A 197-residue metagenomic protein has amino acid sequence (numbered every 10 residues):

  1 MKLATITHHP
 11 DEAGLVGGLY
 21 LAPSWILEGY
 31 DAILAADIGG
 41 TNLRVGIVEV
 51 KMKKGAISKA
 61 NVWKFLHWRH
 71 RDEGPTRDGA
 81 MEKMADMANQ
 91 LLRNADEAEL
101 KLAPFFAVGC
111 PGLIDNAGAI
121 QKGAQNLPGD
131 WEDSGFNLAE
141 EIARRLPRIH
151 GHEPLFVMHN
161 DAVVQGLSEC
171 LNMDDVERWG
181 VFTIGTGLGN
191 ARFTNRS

Functional and structural regions predicted by a protein language model:
M1, F65-A85, L100-F106, G112-W179: Glycine-rich phosphate-binding loop and adjoining helix at the ATP-binding site of ATP-dependent phosphoryl-transfer
M1, H8-G14, N89, I149 (+1 more regions): Helical "lid/coupling" subdomains associated with nucleotide-phosphate turnover
M1-I6, P10, G29-Y30, M52-V62 (+2 more regions): N-terminally biased helix-coil "hinge/interface" segments that flank
M1-L27, V157-L171: Glycine-rich phosphate-binding/hydrolytic loop that grips phosphoryl groups
L15, L19, M81-L92, A139: Short, hydrophobic/amphipathic alpha-helical packing segments that form internal helix faces or helix-helix interfaces
G18-V62, G180-R196: Gly/Thr-rich phosphate-binding beta-strand-loop-beta motif of the actin/hexokinase/Hsp70
W25-L27, N94-L100, N172-M173: Surface-exposed acidic, glycine-flexible loop patches that form ligand/cofactor-binding and adhesion interfaces
